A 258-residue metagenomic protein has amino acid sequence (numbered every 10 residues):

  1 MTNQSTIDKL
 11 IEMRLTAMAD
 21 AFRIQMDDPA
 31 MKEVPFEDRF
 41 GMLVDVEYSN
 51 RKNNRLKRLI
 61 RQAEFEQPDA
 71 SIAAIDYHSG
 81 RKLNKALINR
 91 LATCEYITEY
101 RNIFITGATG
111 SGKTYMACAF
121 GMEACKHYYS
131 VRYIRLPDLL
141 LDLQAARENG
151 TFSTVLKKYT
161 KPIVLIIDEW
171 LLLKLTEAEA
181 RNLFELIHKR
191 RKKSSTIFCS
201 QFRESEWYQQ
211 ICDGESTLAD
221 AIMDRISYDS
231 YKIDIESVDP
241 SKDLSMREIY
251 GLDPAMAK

Functional and structural regions predicted by a protein language model:
T16-Q67: Interdomain "pre-motor" coupling segment immediately N-terminal to P-loop NTPase/helicase cores
F22, L139-A146, G150-K157, W170-K258: Replace "adjacent to P-loop NTPase cores in ATP/GTP-dependent enzymes" with "adjacent to NTP-binding cores
A70-C94: N-terminal pre-Walker A segment at the start of P-loop NTPase domains
R81-N89, V131-K161: Short glycine-rich substrate-engagement loop in P-loop NTPases that contacts/grips substrate
Y100-M116: Walker A/P-loop nucleotide-binding motif
R101, Y128-S130, K161-V164, R191-F198: Loop/turn-to-beta-strand initiation segments
G121-I134: Post-Walker A helix-loop "phosphate-sensing" segment adjacent to the P-loop in P-loop NTPases
